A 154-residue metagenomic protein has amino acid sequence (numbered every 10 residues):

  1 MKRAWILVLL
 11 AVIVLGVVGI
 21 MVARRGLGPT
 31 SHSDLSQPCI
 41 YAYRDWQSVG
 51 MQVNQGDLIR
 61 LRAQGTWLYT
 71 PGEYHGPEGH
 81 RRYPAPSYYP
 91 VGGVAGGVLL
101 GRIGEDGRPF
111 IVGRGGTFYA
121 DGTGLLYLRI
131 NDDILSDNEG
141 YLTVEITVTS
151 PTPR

Functional and structural regions predicted by a protein language model:
A4-L7, L15-R154: Acidic, Ser/Thr/Pro
